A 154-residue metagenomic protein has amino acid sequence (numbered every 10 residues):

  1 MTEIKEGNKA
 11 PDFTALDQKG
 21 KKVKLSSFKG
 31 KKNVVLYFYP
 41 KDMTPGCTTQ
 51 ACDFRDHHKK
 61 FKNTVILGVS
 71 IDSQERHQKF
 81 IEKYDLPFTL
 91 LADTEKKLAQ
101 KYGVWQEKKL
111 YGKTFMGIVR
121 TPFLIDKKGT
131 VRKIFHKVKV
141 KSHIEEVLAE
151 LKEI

Functional and structural regions predicted by a protein language model:
M1-I154: Chalcogenol-based redox active-site neighborhoods
